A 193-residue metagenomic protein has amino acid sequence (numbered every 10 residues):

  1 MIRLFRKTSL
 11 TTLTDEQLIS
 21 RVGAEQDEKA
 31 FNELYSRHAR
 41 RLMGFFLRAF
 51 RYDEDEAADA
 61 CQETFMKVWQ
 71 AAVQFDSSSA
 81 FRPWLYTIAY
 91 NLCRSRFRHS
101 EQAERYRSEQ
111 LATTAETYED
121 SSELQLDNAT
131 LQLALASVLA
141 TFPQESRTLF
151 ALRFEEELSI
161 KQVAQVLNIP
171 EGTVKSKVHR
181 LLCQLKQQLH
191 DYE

Functional and structural regions predicted by a protein language model:
M1-L10, Y52, R105, A134-S137 (+2 more regions): C-terminal edge and immediately downstream basic/flexible tail or linker adjoining helix-turn-helix-like DNA-binding
R3-K7, G23-E33, M43-E63, E171 (+1 more regions): Short, charged helix-capping/linker segments at alpha-helix termini
T11-E16, S95, A103-N128, Q132: Internal acidic/polar
G23-A24, R48-Y52, E63-A80, H99-S100: Sigma70-family region 2
R37-R40, R48-F50, A151-L158: Short helix-capping/turn signature of helix-turn-helix
D59-M66, S79-N91: Structural recognition of an alpha-helix C-terminal capping motif at a helix-to-coil junction
V73-S77, T87-S108, R180: Arg/Lys-rich amphipathic alpha helix in sigma70-family domain 2
L135, S146, L152-E155, I160-K161 (+1 more regions): DNA-recognition helix of helix-turn-helix
